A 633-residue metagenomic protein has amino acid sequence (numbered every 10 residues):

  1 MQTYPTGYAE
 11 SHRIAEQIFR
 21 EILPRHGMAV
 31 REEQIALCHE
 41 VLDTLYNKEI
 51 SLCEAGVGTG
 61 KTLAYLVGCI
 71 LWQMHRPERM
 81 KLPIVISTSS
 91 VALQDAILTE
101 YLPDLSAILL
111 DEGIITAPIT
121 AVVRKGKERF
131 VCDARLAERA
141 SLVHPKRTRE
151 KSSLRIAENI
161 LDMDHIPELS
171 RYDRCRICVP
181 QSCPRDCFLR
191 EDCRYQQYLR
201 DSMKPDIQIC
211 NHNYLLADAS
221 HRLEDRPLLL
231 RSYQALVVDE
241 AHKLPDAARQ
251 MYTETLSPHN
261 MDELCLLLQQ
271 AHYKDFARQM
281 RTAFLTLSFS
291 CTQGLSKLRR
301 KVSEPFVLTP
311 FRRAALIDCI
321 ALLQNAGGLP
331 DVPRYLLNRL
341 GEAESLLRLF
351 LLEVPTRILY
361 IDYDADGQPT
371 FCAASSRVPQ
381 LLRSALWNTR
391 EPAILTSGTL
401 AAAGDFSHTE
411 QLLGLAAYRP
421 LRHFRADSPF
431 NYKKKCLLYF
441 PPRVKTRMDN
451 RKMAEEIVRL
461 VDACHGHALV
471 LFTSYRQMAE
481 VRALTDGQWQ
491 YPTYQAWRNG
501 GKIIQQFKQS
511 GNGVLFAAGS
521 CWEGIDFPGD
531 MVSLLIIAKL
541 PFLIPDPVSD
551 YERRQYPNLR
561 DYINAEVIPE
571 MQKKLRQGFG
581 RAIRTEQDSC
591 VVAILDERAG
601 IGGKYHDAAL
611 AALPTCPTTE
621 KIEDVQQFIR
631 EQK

Functional and structural regions predicted by a protein language model:
Q2-L23, A29-E32, R76-Q208, H212-N213 (+2 more regions): A substrate-engagement module of RecA-like helicase motors
N47-V67: Walker A/P-loop
Y65, L71, A92-D95, T99-P103 (+3 more regions): Signature of the SF2 helicase/ATPase Hel1-core->accessory helical subdomain module
L82-A92, I394-G398, G466-Y475, I594-L595: Conserved RecA-like ASCE P-loop NTPase motor core of nucleic-acid helicases/translocases
Q181-Q208, A219-P227, L322-P442, M448 (+3 more regions): A contiguous, basic/glycine-rich beta-loop/short-helix subdomain that forms a polymer-engagement track
S384, F440-T473: Conserved interdomain hinge at the start of the Helicase C-terminal
P441-M448, N499-G600: Conserved RecA-like P-loop NTPase helicase motor core
T473-W497: Conserved helicase motor "Helicase C" RecA-like lobe of SF1/SF2 P-loop NTPases
